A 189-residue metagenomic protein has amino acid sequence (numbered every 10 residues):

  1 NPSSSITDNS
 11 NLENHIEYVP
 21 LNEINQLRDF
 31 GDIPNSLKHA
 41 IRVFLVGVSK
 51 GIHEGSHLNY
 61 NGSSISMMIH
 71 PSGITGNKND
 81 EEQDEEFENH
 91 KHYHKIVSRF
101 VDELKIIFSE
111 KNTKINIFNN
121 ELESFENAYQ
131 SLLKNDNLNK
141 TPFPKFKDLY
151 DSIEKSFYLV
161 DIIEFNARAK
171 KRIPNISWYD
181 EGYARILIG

Functional and structural regions predicted by a protein language model:
N1-H90: Conserved interdomain linker/interface between the two RecA-like ATPase lobes of SF2 helicase motors
E54, Y60-G189: Conserved C-terminal RecA-like helicase domain
